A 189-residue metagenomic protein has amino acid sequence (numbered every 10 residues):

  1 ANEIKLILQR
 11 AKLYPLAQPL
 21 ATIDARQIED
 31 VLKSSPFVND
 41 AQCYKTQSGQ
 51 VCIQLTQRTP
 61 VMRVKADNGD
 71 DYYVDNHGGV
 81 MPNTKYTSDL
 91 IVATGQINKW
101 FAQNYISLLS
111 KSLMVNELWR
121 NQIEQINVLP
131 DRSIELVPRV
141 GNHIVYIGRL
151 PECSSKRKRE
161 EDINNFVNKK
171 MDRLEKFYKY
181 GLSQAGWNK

Functional and structural regions predicted by a protein language model:
A1-N2: Short extracytoplasmic/periplasmic juxtamembrane "stem" segments immediately C-terminal to an N-terminal membrane anchor
I7-S34, N39-K189: Charged, solvent-exposed interaction patches on well-folded alpha/beta domains that mediate macromolecular contacts
